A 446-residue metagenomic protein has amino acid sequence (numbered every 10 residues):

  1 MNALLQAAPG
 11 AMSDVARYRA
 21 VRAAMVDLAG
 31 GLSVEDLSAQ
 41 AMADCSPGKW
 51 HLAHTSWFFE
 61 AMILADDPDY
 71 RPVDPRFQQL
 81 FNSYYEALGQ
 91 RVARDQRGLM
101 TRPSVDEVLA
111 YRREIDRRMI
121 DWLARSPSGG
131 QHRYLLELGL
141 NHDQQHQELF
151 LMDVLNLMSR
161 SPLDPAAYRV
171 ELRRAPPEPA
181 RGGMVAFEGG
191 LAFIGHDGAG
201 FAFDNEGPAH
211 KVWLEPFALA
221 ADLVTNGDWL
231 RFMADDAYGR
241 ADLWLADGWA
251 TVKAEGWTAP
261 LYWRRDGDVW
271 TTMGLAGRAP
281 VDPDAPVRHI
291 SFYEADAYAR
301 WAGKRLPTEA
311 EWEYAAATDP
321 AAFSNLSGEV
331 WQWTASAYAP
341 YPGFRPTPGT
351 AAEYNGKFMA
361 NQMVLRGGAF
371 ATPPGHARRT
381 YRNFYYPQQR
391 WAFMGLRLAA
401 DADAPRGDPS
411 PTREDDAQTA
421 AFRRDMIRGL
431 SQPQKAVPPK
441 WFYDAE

Functional and structural regions predicted by a protein language model:
M1-A11, A167-R169, F422-I427, Q432-Y443: Short, contiguous pre-domain boundary segments
N2-L37: N-terminal regions that are enriched for targeting/export leaders and immediately downstream pro/stem segments
D14-R17, V21-L28, S104, V108-M119 (+4 more regions): Alpha-helical packing segments of well-folded alpha/beta enzyme cores
E35-Q90, A124-L172, P177, A221-N226 (+5 more regions): Short, contiguous alpha-helical
D66-R97, E107, Y111-S128, A218-A316 (+6 more regions): Active-site microenvironments of metalloenzymes and redox enzymes
L138, D143-L151, L155, P216-G239 (+3 more regions): Short, conserved beta-strand/loop elements in beta-sheet-dominated catalytic cores that frequently flank divalent-metal
M158-A192, D416, R424-M426, Q432-K435: Flexible inter-domain linker/hinge segments
G207-H210, A234-W257, L326-Q432: Surface-exposed recognition segments
